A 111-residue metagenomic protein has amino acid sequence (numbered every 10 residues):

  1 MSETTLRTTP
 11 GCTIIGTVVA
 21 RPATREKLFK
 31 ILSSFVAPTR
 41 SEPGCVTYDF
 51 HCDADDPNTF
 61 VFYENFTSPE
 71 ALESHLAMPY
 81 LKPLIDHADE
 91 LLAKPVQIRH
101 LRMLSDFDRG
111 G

Functional and structural regions predicted by a protein language model:
M1-C12, H51-D56, L84-G111: Glycine-rich beta-strand-turn "strand-cap" elements at beta-sheet edges
R7, S34, R40-V46, N65-R99: An amphipathic, aromatic/His-enriched active-site/gating alpha helix that lines ligand/cofactor pockets
T8-E42, V46, F50: N-terminal first-folded block
C12-V19, D49-L76: Short, well-ordered beta-strand segments in beta-rich or mixed alpha/beta enzyme and ligand-binding folds
A23, D55-P57, T67, P79 (+2 more regions): Short alpha-helical
E26-L28, N58-F60, D108-G110: Short acidic, gly/pro-rich beta-turn/loop elements at beta-sheet edges and active-site/ligand-binding grooves
